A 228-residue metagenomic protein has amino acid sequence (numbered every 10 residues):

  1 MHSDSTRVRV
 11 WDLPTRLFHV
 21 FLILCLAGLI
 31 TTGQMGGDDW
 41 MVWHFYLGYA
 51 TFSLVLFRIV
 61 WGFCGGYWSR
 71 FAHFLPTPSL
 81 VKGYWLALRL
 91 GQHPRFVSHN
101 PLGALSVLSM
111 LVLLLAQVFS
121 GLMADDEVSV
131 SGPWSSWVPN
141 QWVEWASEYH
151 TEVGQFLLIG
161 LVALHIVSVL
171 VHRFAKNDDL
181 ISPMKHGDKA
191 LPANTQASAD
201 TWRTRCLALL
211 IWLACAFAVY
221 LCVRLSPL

Functional and structural regions predicted by a protein language model:
M1-L228: Membrane-embedded alpha-helical bundles that constitute the cytochrome b-like, heme-associated redox core of multi-pass
